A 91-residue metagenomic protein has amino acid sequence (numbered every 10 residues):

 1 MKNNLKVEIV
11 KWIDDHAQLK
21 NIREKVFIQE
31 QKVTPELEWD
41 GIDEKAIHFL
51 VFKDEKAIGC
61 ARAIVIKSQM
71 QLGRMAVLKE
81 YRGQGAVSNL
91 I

Functional and structural regions predicted by a protein language model:
M1-E38, D43: Short amphipathic alpha-helix that is part of the acyltransferase structural core
A17-N21, K25, V51-K56, N89: Replace "anionic and nucleotidyl ligands
K45-I47: Short loop/turn microsegments at loop-to-beta-strand junctions
L50, K56-I64, Q69-A76: Conserved beta-strand in the GNAT
V77, G83-I91: Conserved acetyl-CoA-binding loop-helix of GNAT-fold acetyltransferases
